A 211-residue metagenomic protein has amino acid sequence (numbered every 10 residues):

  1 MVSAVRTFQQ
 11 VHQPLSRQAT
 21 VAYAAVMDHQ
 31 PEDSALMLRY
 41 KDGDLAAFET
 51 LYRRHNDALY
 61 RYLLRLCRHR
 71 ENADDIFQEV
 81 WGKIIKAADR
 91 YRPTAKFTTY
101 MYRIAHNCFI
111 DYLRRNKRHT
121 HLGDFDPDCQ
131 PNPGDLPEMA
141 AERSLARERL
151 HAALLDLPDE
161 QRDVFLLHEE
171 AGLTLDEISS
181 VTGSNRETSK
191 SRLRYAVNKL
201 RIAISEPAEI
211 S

Functional and structural regions predicted by a protein language model:
V2-H29, R39, T120-H121, R149-A152 (+4 more regions): C-terminal edge and immediately downstream basic/flexible tail or linker adjoining helix-turn-helix-like DNA-binding
S16, V26-Q30, H119-R147: Internal acidic/polar
M27, K41-T50, Y60-E79, R186 (+1 more regions): Short, charged helix-capping/linker segments at alpha-helix termini
K41-D42, R65-R68, E79-K96, R115-K117: Sigma70-family region 2
Y52-R70, A87, L154, K199 (+1 more regions): Amphipathic, Lys/Arg- and hydrophobic-enriched alpha-helical face
R61, D75-G82, A95-N107: Structural recognition of an alpha-helix C-terminal capping motif at a helix-to-coil junction
K86-P93, R103-G123, R143, R201: Arg/Lys-rich amphipathic alpha helix in sigma70-family domain 2
T99, H106, I110, Q161 (+3 more regions): DNA-recognition helix of helix-turn-helix
